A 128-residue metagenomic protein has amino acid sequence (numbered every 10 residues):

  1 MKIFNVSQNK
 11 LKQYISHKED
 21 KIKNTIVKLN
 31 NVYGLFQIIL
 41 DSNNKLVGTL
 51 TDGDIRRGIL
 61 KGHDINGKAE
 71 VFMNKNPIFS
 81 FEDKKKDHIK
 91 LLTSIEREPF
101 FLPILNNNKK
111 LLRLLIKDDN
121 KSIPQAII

Functional and structural regions predicted by a protein language model:
M1-Q13, G34-F36, N43, F100-F101 (+1 more regions): SAM-dependent methyltransferases
M1-Y14, K21, G67-P77, Q125: Bateman (tandem CBS) regulatory domains
Y14-G34, L40-D41, I59, F79-P99 (+1 more regions): The conserved cystathionine-beta-synthase
N31, I38, L46-L60, P103 (+1 more regions): Short beta->alpha transition motifs characteristic of CBS
L60-K61, N74: Phosphate-coordinating loops and pocket residues in cytosolic domains that bind phosphorylated ligands
A69-E82, I104-N107, L111-R113: Non-catalytic interface/linker regions that flank or bridge core catalytic/transmembrane domains
H88, D119-I128: Juxtadomain coupling helices with adjacent low-complexity linkers
